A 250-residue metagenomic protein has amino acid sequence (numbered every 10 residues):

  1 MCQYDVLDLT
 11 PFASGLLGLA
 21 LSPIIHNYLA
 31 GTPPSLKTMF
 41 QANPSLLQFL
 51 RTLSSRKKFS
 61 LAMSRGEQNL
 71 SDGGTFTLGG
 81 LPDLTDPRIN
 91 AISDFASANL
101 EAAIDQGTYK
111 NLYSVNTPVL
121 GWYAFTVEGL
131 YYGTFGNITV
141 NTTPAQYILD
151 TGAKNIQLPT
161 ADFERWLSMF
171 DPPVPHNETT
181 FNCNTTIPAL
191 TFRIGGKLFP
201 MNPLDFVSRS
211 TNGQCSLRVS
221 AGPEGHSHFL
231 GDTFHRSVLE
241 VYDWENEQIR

Functional and structural regions predicted by a protein language model:
M1-N99, E164-R193, L217-H228: Non-catalytic N-lobe/flap surface of aspartyl protease domains
L16-L17, Y147-T151, Q157, F229-L230 (+1 more regions): Short hydrophobic beta-strand that contains or immediately precedes a catalytic carboxylate
S22-I24, L81-D83, A153-K154, F163 (+4 more regions): Conserved beta-strand elements of beta-rich interaction domains across eukaryotes, especially beta-propellers
S55-K57, Y132-N141, R193-N202: Short strand-coil-strand connectors
S71-P144, N212-G213: Flexible, small-/acidic-enriched active-site or ligand-binding loops
F76, I156, E247-I249: Hydrophobic residues embedded in beta-strands of well-ordered beta-sheets
N141-M169: Active-site beta-strand/loop microenvironment that shapes enzyme catalytic pockets
A189-R250: Aspartic protease catalytic domain
